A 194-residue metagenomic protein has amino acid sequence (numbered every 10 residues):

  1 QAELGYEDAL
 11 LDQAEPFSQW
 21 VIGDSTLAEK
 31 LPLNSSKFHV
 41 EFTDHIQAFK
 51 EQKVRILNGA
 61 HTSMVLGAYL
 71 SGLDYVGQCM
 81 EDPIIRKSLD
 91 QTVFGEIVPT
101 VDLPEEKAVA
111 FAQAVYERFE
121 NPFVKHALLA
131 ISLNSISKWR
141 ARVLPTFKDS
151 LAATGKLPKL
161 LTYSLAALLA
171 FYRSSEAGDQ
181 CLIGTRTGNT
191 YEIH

Functional and structural regions predicted by a protein language model:
Q1-H194: Substrate/ligand-engaging "lid" and interaction regions
